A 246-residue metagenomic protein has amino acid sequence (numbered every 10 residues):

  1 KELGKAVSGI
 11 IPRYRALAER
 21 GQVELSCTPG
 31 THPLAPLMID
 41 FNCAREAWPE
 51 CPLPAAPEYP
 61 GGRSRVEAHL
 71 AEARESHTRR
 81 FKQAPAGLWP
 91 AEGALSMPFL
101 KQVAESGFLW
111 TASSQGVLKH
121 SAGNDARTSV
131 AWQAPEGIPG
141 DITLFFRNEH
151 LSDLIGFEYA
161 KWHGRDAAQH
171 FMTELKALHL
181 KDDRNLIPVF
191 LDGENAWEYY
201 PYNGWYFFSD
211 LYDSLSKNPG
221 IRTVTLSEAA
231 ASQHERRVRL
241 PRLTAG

Functional and structural regions predicted by a protein language model:
K1-K5, C51-E67, Q83-A91, D153-A168 (+1 more regions): The substrate-binding groove and active-site-proximal loops of carbohydrate-active enzymes, especially glycoside
K1-W48: N-terminal catalytic cores of secreted or lumenal carbohydrate-active enzymes
V7-V23, S76-Q83, K181-D182, S214-I221: A structural motif corresponding to the C-terminal end of an alpha-helix and its immediate exit/capping segment
T28, L88, V103, F145 (+1 more regions): Conserved, mostly hydrophobic/aromatic
P29-H32, W89-L95, S227-A230: Short, solvent-exposed turn/loop segments enriched in Gly/Ser/Thr/Pro and often Arg
R45-E67, A104-T143: Acidic, His- and aromatic-enriched active-site or binding-groove loops in soluble protein domains that engage sugars
P49-E92, T173-F190: CE4/NodB-like, metal-dependent polysaccharide N-deacetylase domain that modifies extracellular/periplasmic N-acetylated
A126-G246: Active-site and substrate-binding clefts of carbohydrate-active enzymes
